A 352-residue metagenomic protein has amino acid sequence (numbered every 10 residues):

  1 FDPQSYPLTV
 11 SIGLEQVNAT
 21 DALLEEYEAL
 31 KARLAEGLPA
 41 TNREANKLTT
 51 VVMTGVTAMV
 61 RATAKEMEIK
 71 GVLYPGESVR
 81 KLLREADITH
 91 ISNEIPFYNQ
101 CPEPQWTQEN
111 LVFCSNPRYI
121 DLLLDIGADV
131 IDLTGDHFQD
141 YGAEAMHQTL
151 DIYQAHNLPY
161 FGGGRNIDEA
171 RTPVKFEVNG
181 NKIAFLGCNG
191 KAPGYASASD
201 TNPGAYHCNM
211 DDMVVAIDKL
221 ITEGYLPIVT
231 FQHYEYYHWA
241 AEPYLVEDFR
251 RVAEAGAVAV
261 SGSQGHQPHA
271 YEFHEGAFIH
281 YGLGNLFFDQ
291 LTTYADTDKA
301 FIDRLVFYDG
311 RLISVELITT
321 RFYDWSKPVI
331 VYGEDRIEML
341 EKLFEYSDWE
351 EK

Functional and structural regions predicted by a protein language model:
F1-A32: Small-molecule-sensing regulatory modules
T20-K352: Acidic, metal/ion-coordinating pockets
